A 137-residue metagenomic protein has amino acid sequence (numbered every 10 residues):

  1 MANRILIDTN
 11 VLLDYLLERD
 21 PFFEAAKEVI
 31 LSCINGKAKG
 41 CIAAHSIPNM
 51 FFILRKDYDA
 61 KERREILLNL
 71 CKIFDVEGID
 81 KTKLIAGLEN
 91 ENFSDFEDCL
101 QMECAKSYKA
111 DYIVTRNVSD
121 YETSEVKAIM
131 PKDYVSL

Functional and structural regions predicted by a protein language model:
M1-C41, R55-E62, T123, S136-L137: Short, well-structured N-terminal submotif of metal-dependent ribonuclease cores
A2-R4, K106-L137: Acidic, PIN/NYN-like endoribonuclease modules and their adjacent C-terminal/linker elements
V11-L12, N49-M50, A86: A general alpha-helix detector
L16, L88-E91, E125: Short, flexible helix/strand-to-coil boundary loops that buttress conserved ligand/catalytic motifs in alpha/beta
I42-S46, K83: Short, conserved alpha-helical segments within structured domains
R63-L84, Y121-L137: Short acidic, glycine/proline-enriched helix-loop-strand junctions
D75-V118: Active-site neighborhoods of divalent-metal-dependent phosphate/nucleic-acid chemistry enzymes
